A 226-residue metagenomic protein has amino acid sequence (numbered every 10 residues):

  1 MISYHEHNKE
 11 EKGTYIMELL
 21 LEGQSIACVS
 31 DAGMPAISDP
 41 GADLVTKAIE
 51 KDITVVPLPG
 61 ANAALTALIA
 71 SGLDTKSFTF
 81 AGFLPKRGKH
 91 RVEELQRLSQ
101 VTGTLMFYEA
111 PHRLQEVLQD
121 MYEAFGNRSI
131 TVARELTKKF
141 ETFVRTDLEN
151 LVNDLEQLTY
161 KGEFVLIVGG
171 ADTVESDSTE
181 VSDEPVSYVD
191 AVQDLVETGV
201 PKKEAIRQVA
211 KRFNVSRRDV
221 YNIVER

Functional and structural regions predicted by a protein language model:
M1-E10, A61, G82-R87, E135-T137: Short, acidic/turn-prone active-site loops that include or flank metal/cofactor- and phosphate-binding residues
M1-H5, V55, K76-G82, R128-A133 (+1 more regions): Short hydrophobic/aromatic-enriched beta-strand-loop microsegments
M1-P57, L65: Class I S-adenosyl-L-methionine
E10-Y15, A67, G88-R91, F140-V144: Short, charged, surface-exposed secondary-structure boundary motifs
L20, L44-T46, S71-K76, A124-F125 (+1 more regions): Short, hinge-like loop/turn segments at secondary-structure boundaries
S25, T104, P111-R226: A contiguous loop/helix-start segment that scaffolds small-molecule binding in enzyme catalytic cores
D43-V101: Class I SAM-dependent methyltransferase SAM-binding "motif I" and its flanking Rossmann-like core
P57-G60, F107, V132: General beta-strand structural signal in soluble alpha/beta enzymes
